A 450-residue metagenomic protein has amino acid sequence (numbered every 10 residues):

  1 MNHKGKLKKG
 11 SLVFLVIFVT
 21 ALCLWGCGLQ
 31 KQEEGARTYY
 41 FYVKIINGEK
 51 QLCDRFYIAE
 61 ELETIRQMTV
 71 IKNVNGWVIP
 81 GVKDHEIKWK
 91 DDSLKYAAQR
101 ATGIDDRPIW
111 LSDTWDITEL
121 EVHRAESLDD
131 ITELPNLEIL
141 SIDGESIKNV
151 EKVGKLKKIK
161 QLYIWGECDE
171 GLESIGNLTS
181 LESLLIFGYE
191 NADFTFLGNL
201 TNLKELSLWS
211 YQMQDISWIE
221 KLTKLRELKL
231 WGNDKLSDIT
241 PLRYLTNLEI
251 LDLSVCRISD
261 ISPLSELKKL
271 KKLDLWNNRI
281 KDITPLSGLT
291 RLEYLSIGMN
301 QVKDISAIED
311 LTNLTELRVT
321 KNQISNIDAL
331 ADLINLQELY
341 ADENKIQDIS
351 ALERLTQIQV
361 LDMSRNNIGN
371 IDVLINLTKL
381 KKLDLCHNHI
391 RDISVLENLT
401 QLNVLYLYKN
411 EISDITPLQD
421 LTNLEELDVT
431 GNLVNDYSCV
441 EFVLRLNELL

Functional and structural regions predicted by a protein language model:
M1-L7: N-terminal secretory signal peptides that target proteins for export/translocation
S11-G28: Sec-dependent N-terminal signal peptides of Gram-positive bacterial secreted proteins and lipoproteins
F18, E33, F56, L94 (+5 more regions): Short, intrinsically disordered, low-complexity terminal segments
L24-T201, E205-W218, T223, E227-K229 (+4 more regions): N-terminal capping/linker segments that flank leucine-rich repeat
E119-S127, I139-K148, K158-G171, S180-D193 (+16 more regions): Concave beta-strand-loop units of leucine-rich repeat
L128-I131, V150-V153, E170-I175, A192-L197 (+11 more regions): Canonical leucine-rich repeat
